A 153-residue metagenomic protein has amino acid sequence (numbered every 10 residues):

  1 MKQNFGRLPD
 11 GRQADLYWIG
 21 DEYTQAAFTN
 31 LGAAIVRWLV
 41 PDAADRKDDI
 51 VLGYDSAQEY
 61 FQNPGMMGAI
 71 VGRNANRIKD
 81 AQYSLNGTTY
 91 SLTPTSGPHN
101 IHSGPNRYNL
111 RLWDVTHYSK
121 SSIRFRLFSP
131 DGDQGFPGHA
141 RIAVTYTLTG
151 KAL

Functional and structural regions predicted by a protein language model:
M1-L153: Surface-exposed acidic/polar loop and edge beta-strand patches at domain peripheries
